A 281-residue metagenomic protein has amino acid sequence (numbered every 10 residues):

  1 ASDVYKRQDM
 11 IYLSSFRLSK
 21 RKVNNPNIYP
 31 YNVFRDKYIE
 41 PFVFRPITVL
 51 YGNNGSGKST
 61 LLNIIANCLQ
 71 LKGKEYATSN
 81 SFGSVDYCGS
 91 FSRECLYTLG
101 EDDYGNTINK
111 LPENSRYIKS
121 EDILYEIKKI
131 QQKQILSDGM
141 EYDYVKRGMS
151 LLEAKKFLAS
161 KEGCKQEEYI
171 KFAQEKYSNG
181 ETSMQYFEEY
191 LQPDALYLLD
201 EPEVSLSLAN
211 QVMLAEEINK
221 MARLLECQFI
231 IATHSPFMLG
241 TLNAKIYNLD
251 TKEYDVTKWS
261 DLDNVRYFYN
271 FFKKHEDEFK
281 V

Functional and structural regions predicted by a protein language model:
A1-Y5: Short, small-residue-biased leader/transition segments that mark boundaries at the very start of proteins
R7-D9, A209-I230, H234-V281: C-terminal lobe/lid and adjacent interdomain/linker elements of RecA-like ASCE P-loop ATPase modules
R7-I39: N-terminal pre-Walker A segment at the start of P-loop NTPase domains
D36-R45, Y190-Q192, R223: Phosphate-binding P-loop
R45-S79: Phosphate-binding glycine-rich loops of NTP-binding sites
I47-V49, S115, L196-L198, Q228: Residue-level preference for the first positions of well-ordered beta-strands
L71-N106: Flexible phosphate/Mg2+-sensing switch loops adjacent to catalytic phosphate-binding sites
Y117-S120, I135-L152, F157-Q192, L196-M213: Conserved ABC ATPase signature
